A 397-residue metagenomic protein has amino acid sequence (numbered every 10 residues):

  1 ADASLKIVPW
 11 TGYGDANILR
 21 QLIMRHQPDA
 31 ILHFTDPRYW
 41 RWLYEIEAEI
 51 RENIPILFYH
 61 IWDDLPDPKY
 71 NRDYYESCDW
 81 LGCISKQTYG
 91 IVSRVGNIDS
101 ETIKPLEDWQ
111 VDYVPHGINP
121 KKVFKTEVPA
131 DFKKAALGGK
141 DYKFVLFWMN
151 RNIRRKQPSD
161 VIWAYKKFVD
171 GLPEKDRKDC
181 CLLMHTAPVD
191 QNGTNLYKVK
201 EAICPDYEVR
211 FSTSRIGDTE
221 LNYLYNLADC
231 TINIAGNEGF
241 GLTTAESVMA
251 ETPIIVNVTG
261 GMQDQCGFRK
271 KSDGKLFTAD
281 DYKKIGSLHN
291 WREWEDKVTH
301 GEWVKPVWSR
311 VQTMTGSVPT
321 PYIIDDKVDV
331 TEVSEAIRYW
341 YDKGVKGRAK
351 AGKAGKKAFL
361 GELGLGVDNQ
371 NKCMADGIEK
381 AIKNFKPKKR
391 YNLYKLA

Functional and structural regions predicted by a protein language model:
D2-W80, K86-Q87: Extended catalytic core of nucleotide-activated donor transferases of GT-like folds
P66-Y113, I118-K125: A short, active-site helix/loop in glycosyltransferases that binds the activated sugar's phosphate group
G139-K156, I162-Y165, L182: Conserved donor-binding/catalytic core segment of Leloir-type glycosyltransferases
T186, G193-T219, Y223: Nucleotide-activated donor-binding/catalytic signature segment of Leloir-type glycosyltransferases, i.e., the conserved
G236: Aromatic "clamp/platform" in nucleotide-sugar-dependent glycosyltransferases that forms part of the donor/acceptor
Q263-D264, R269-Y339: Change "using UDP/GDP/dTDP sugars" to "using nucleotide sugars
I324-E332, K346-D376: A charged, aromatic-enriched C-terminal amphipathic alpha-helix characteristic of glycosyltransferases across folds
K343, L365-A397: C-terminal alpha-helical cap of glycosyltransferases
